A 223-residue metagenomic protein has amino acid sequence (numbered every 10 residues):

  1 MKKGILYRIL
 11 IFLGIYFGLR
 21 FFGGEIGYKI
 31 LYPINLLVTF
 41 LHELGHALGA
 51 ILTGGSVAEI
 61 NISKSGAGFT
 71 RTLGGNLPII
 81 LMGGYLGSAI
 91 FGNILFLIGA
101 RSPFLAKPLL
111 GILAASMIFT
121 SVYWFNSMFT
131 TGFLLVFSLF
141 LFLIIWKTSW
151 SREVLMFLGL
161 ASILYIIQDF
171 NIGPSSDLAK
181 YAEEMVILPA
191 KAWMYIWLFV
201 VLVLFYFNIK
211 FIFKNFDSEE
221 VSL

Functional and structural regions predicted by a protein language model:
M1-L41: N-terminal signal-anchor transmembrane alpha helix
L6-I9, L13-I15, I60, K64-F216 (+1 more regions): Metalloprotease/metallohydrolase-associated module, dominated by Zn2+-dependent proteases
F21-F22, L52, I98: Helix-loop junctions at the membrane-solvent interface of multi-pass transporters, primarily the C-terminal
G27-P78: Small-residue-rich helix-interface/hinge motifs
